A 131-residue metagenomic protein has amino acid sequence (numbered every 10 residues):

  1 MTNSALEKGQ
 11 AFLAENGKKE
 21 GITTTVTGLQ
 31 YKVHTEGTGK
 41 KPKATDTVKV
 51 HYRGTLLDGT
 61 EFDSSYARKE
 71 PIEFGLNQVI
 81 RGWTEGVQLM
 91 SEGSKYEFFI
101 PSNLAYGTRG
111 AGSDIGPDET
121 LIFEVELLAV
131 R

Functional and structural regions predicted by a protein language model:
M1-R131: Cross-family detector of peptidyl-prolyl cis-trans isomerase
